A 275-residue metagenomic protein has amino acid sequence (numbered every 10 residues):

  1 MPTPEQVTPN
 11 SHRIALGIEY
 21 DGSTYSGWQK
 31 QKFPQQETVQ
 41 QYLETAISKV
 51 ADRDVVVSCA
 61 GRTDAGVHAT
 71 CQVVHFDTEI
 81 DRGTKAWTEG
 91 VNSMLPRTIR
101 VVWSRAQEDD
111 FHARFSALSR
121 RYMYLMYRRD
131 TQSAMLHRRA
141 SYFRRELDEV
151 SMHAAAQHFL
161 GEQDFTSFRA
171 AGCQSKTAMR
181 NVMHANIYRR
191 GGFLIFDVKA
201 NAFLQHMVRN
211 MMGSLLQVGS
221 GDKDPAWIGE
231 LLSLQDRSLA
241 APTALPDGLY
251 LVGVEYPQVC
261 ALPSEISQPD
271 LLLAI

Functional and structural regions predicted by a protein language model:
M1-I275: Structured-RNA-binding interfaces characteristic of tRNA pseudouridine synthases
